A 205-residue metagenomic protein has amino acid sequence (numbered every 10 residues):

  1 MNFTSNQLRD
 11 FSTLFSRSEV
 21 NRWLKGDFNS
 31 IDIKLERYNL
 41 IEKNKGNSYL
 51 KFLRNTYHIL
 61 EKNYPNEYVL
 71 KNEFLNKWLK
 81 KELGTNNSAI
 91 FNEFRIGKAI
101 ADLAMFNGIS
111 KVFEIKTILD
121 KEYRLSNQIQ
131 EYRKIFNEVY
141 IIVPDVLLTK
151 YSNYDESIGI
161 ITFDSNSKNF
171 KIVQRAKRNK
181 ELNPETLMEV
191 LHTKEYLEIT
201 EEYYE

Functional and structural regions predicted by a protein language model:
M1-P65: Interdomain/boundary linker segments immediately adjacent to catalytic/signaling cores
R54-K62, W78, N179-L182, E198: Eukaryotic low-complexity, intrinsically disordered regulatory segments enriched in serine, proline and acidic residues
K62, V69-N107: Active-site metal-binding core of divalent-cation-utilizing nuclease and nuclease-like domains
A89-N92, I115-K121: Short, flexible loop segments at the rims of nucleotide/cofactor-binding pockets, characterized by
L103-M105, I109-L119: Conserved catalytic cores of phosphodiester-cleaving nucleases, focusing on short active-site segments
N107-I109, D164-S167: Short acidic-glycine loop/turn motifs at beta-strand connectors
L119-D164: Catalytic cores of nucleic-acid endonucleases
K168-E205: A conserved mid-domain beta-alpha-beta active-site/ligand-binding segment of alpha/beta enzyme cores
